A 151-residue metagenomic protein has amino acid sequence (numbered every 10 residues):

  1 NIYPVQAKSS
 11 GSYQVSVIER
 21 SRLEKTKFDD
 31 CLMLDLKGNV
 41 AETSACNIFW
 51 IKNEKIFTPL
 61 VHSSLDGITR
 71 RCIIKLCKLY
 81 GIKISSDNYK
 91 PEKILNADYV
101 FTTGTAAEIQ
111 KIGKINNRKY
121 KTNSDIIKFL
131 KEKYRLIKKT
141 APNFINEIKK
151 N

Functional and structural regions predicted by a protein language model:
N1-N151: Helix-start/capping segments and mature chain N-termini
